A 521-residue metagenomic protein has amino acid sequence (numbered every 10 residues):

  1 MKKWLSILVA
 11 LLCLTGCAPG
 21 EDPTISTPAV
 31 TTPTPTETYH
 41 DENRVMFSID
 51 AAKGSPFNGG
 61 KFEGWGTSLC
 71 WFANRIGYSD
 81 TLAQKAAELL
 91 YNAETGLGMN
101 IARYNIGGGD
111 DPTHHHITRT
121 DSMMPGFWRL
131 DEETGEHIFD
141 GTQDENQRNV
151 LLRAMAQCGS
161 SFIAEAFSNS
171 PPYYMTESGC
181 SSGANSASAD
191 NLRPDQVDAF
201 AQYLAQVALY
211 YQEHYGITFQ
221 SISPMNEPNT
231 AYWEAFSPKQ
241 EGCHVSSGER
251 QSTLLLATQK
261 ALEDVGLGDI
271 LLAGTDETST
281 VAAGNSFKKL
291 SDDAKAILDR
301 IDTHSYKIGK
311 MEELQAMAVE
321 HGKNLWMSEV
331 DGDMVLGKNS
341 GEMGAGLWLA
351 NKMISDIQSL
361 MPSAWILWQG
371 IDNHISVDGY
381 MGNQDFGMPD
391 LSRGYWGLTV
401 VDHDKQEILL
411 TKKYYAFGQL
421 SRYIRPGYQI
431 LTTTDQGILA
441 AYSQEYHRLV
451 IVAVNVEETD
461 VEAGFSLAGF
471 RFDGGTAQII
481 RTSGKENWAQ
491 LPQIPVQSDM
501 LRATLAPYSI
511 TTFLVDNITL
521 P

Functional and structural regions predicted by a protein language model:
C13-G16: C-terminal motif of bacterial Sec signal peptides marking the signal peptidase cleavage site
A18-G20: Bacterial signal peptide processing site
Y39-Q220, P224, G242-S246, L256: N-terminal catalytic cores of secreted or lumenal carbohydrate-active enzymes
T67, G98, A164, I222 (+5 more regions): Conserved, mostly hydrophobic/aromatic
A199-Y203, Y210-Y215, P228-M334: Active-site neighborhood of glycoside hydrolase catalytic domains
M327-A416, T432-T433: Aromatic/acidic polysaccharide-binding cleft in carbohydrate-active enzymes
T433-D473, Y508: Carbohydrate-binding surface patches
I494-P521: C-terminal beta-strand-rich structural cap/linker in extracellular carbohydrate-active enzymes
